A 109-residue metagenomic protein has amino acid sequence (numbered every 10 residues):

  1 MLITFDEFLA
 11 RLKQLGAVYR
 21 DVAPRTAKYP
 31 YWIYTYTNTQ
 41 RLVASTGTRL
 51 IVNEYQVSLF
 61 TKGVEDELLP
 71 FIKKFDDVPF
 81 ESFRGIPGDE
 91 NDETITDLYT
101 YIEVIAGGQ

Functional and structural regions predicted by a protein language model:
M1-G47, K62: Small/polar-rich, solvent-exposed N-terminal microdomains that initiate assembly or binding
P24-A27, R49, D89-T94: A short beta-turn/loop motif at secondary-structure boundaries
Q40-L42, E54-S58, V78-S82: Short, surface-exposed linear patches
G47-V52, I72-F75: Short intrinsically disordered coil segments
R49-G63, T94-A106: Oligomerization/assembly interface segments of phage tail-like spikes and tubes
D66: Compact nucleic-acid interaction/catalytic patches
P70-Q109: Acidic-leaning, charged glycine-interspersed low-complexity segments
